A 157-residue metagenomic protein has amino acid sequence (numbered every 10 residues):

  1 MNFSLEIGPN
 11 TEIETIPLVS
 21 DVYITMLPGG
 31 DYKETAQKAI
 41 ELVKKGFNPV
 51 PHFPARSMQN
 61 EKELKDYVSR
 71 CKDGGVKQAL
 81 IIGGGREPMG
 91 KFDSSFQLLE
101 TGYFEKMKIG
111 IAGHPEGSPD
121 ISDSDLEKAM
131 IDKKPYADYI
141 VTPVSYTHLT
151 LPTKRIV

Functional and structural regions predicted by a protein language model:
M1-D123: Active-site beta->alpha loop and helix N-cap motifs at the rims of alpha/beta catalytic domains
C71, K133-K134: Short low-polarity hydrophobic stretches
G85, Y139-Y146: Glycine-rich phosphate-binding active-site loops on the catalytic face of alpha/beta enzymes
M107-G110, A137-T142: Short, structured loop/turn "capping" segments at alpha-beta junctions
D120-K133: Active-site glycine-rich loop that binds ribose-phosphate moieties when present
T147-T153: Conserved small/polar residues in nucleotide/adenosyl-binding loops
